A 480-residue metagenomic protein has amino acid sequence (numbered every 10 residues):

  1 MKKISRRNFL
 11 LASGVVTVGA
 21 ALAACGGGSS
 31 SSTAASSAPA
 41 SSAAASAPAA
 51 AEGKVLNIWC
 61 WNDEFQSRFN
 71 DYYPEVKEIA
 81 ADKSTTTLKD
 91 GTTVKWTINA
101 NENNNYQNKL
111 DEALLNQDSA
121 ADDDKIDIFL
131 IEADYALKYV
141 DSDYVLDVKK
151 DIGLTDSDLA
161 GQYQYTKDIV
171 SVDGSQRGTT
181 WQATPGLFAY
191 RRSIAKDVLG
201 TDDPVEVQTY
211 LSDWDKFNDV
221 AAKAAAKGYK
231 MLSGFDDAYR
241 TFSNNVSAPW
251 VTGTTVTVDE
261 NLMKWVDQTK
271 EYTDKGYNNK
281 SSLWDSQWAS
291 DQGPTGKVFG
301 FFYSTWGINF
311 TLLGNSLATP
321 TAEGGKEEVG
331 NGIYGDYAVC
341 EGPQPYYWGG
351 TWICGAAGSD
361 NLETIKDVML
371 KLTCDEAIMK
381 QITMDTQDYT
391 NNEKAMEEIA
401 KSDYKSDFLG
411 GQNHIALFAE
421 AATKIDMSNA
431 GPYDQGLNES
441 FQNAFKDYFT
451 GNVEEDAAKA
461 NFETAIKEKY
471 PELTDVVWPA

Functional and structural regions predicted by a protein language model:
K3-S5, L10-L137, D156, K380 (+1 more regions): Conserved N-terminal structural module of periplasmic/extracytoplasmic solute-binding proteins
A40-A47, D118, I131-L187, G324-V339: Hinge/lid segment of periplasmic solute-binding proteins
R68, R192, L370-E398: Periplasmic-binding protein-like
N70, P74-E75, K264-D367: Extracytoplasmic/periplasmic substrate-binding proteins
K83-E102, A121, D202-V207, K270-W284 (+1 more regions): A local structural motif
N99-E112, S212-K216, K280-Q292: Short helix-initiation/N-cap motifs at beta->coil->alpha
D151-D158, D168-A238, W250-L283, A357-E363 (+1 more regions): Helix-loop-helix "hinge/cap" segment bordering the ligand-binding cleft or interdomain interface
N331-G335, T383-N443, D447, D475-A480: Long, aromatic- and glycine/proline-rich binding clefts that accommodate carbohydrate-like moieties
